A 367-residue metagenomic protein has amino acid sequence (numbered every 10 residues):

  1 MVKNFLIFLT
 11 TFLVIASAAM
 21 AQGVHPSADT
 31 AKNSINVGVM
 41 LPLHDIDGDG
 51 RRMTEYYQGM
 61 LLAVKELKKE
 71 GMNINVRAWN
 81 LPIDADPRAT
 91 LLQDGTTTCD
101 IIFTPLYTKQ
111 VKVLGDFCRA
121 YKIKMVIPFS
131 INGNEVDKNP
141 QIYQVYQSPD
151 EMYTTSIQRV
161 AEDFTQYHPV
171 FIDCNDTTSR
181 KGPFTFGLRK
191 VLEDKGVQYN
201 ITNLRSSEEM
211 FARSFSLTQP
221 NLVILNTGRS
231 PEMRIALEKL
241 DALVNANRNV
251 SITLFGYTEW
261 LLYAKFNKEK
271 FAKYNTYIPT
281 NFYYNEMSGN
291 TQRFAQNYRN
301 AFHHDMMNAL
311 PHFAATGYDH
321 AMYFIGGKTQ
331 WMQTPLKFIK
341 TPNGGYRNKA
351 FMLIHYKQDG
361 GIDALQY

Functional and structural regions predicted by a protein language model:
M1-P26, L365-Y367: Bacterial Sec-dependent N-terminal signal peptides
G38-V39, T98-Y107, M125-F129, H168-N175 (+3 more regions): Periplasmic-binding protein-like
I46-Q58, T178-G182: Glycine- and acidic-residue-enriched helix-capping/strand-helix junction motifs
E55-N80: Signal peptide-proximal N-terminal region of secreted/periplasmic/extracellular or secretory-lumen proteins
I74-T96, Y153, R205-F215: Structural motif
F103-F186, L262-A264: Extracytoplasmic ligand/sensor domains, especially the bilobed periplasmic-binding protein
L237-A315: Extracellular/periplasmic periplasmic-binding protein-like sensory domains
H304-A314, Y318-I362, Q366: Segments of small-molecule ligand-sensing domains
